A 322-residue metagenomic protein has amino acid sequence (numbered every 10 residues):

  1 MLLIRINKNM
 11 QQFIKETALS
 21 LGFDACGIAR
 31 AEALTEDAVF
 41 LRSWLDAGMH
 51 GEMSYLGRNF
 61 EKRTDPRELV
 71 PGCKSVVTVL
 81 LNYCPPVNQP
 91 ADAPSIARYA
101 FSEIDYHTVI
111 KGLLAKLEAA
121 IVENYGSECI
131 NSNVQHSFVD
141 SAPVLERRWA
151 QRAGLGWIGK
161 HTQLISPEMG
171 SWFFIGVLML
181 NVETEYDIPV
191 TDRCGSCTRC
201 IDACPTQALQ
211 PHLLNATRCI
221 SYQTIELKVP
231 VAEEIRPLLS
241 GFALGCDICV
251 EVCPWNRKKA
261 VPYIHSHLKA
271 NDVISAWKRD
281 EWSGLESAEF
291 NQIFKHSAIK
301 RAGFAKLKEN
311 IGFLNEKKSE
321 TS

Functional and structural regions predicted by a protein language model:
L2-R193, V231, S240: Auxiliary alpha/beta "docking" domains used to position bulky ligands
A33, R199-Y222, L239-H267: Iron-sulfur cluster-binding cysteine motifs and their immediate structural context in ferredoxin-like electron-transfer
N181-T184, T217-K228: A short, charged helix-loop
T191-S196, P205: Long, well-ordered alpha-helical scaffolding segments within enzyme catalytic domains, especially pronounced
L227-G245, A276-K300: Short Fe-S-cluster ligation motifs
H265-R279: Extended alpha-helical surfaces
Q292, K300-K318: Long, compositionally biased charged/polar accessory segments in the mid-to-C-terminal portions of proteins
